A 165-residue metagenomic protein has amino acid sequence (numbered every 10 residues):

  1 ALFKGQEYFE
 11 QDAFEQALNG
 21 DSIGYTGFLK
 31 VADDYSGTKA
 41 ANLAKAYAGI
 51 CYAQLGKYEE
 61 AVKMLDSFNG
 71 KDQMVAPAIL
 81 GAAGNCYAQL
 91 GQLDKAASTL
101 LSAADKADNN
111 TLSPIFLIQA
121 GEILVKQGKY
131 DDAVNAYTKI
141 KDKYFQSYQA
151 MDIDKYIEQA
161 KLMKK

Functional and structural regions predicted by a protein language model:
V31-A41, L55, N69-P77, D105-S113 (+1 more regions): Short solvent-exposed coil/turn linkers within tandem alpha-helical repeat scaffolds
